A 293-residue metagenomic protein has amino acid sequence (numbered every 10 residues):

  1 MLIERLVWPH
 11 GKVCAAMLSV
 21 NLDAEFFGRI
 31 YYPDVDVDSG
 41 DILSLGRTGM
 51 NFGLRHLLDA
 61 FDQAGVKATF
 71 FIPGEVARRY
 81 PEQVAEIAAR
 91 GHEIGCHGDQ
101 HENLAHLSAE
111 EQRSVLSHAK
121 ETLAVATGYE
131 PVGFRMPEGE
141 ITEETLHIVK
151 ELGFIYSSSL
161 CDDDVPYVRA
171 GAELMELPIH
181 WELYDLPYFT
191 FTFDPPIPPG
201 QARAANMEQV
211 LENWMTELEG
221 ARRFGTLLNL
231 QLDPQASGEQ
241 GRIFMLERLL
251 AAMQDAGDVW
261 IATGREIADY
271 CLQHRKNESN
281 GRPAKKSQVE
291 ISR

Functional and structural regions predicted by a protein language model:
M1-G133, E138-Y184, E208-L230, G238-R293: Catalytic alpha-helical scaffold of carbohydrate-active enzymes acting on polysaccharides/glycoconjugates
P131, F193-N206, P234-Q235: Surface-exposed cleft-lining segments at the edges of enzyme active sites
E176-Q201: Glycine-rich, positively charged active-site loop/lid region within alpha/beta enzyme cores that binds and organizes
